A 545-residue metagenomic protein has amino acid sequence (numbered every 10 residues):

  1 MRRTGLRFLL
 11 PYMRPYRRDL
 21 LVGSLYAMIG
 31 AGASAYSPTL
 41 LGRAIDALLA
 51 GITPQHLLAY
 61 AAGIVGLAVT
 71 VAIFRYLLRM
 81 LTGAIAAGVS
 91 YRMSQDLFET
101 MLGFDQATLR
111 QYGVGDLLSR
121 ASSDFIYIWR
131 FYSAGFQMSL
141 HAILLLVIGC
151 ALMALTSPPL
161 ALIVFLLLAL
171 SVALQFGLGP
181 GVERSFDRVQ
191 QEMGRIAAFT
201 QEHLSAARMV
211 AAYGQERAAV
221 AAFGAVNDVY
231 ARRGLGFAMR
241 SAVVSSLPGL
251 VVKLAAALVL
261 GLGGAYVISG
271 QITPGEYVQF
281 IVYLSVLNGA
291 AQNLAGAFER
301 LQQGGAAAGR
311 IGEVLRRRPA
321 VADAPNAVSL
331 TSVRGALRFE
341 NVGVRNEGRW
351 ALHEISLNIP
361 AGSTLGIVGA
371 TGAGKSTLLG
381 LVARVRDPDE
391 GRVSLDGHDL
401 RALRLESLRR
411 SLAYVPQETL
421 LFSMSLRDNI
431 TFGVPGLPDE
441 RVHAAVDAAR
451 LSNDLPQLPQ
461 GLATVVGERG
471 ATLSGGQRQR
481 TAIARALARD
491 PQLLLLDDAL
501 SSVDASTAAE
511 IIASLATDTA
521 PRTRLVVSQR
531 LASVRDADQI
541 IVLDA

Functional and structural regions predicted by a protein language model:
M1-A35, L49-I64, L78-T82, A86 (+9 more regions): Membrane-integrated ABC transporters
L10, R17, Q106-A107, S123-Y132 (+9 more regions): An intracellular "coupling" helix at the cytosolic face of ABC transporter transmembrane type-1 domains
P15, D19-G32, A134-R188, V259-T273 (+1 more regions): Transmembrane helices of ABC transporter permease
G63-R75, L168-V172, S241-A255, P274-E299: Hydrophobic alpha-helical segments in the permease module
M80-A84, G88, R92, L155 (+2 more regions): Cytoplasmic juxtamembrane "membrane-exit" helices immediately C-terminal to transmembrane segments
A87, Q95-S119, S123-Y127, A198-A222 (+4 more regions): Short intracellular "coupling" helices and adjacent cytoplasmic loop segments at the cytosolic face of multi-pass
Q215, M239, V286-V314: Cytosolic ends of transmembrane helices, especially the final helix of ABC transmembrane type-1 domains
L330-A545: ABC-type nucleotide-binding domain
